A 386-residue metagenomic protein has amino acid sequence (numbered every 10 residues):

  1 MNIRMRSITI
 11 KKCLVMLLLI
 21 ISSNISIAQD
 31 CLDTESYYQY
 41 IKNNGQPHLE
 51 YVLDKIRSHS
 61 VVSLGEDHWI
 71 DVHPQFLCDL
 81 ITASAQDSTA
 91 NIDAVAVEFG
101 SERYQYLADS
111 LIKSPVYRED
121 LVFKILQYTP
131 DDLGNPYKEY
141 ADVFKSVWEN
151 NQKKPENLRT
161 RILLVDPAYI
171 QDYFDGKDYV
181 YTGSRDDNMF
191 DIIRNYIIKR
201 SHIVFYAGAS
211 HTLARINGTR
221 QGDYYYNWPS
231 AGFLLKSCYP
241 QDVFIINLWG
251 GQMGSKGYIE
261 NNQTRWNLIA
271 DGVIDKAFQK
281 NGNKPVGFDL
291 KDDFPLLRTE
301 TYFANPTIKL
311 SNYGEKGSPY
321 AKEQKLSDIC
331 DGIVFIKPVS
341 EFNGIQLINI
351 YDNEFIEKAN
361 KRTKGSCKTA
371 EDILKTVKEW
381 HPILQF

Functional and structural regions predicted by a protein language model:
M1-D33: Bacterial Sec-dependent N-terminal signal peptides
I27-F386: Compositional signal for N-terminal targeting/processing segments
